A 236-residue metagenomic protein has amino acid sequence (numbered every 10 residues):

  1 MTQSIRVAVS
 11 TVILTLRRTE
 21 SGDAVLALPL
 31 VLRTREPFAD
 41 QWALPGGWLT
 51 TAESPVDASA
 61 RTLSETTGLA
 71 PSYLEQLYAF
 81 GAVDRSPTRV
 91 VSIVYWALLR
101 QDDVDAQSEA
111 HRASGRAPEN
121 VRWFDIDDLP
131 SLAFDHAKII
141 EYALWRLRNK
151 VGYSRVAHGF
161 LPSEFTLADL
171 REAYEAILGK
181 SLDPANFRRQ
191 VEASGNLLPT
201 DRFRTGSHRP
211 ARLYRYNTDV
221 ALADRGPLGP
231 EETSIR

Functional and structural regions predicted by a protein language model:
M1-W42: N-terminal strand-loop-strand
I5-V9, L26-A27, P55-A60, S64-R112 (+4 more regions): Active-site segment of metal-dependent pyrophosphate-handling enzymes, primarily the Nudix hydrolase catalytic core
V12-L14, Y95-W96, R122, Y214: Conserved hydrophobic/aromatic positions in well-ordered beta-strands
R18-T19, E36-F38, T50, L98-V104 (+1 more regions): Short, charged/polar surface micro-motifs in flexible loops or helix N-caps
L44-A52, G159: Short histidine-centered catalytic/ligand-binding loop motif
V94-A97, A106-L147, V151, F160-A168 (+3 more regions): NUDIX/MutT-family hydrolases
E172-S181: Short helix-coil junctions and helix-kink-helix linkers
P199-R236: Long, intrinsically disordered, low-complexity Ser/Thr/Pro-rich regulatory/activation regions of nuclear proteins
